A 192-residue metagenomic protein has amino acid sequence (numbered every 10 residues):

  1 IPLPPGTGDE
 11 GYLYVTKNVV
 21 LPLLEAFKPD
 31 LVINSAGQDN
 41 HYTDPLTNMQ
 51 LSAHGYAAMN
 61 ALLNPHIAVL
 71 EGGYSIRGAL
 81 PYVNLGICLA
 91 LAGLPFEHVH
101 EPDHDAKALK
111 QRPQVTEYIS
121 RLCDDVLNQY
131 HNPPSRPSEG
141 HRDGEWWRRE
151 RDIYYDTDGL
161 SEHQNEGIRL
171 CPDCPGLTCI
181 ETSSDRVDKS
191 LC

Functional and structural regions predicted by a protein language model:
I1-C192: A general "terminal functional-core" signal
